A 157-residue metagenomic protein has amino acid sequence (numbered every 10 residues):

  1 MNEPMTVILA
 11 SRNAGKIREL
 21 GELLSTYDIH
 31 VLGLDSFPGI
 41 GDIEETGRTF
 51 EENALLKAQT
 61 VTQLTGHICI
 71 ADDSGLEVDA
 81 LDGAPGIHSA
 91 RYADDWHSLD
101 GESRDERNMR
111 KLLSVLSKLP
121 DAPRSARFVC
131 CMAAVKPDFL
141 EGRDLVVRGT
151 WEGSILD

Functional and structural regions predicted by a protein language model:
N2-I8, A14-G33, P38-D157: Anionic-ligand binding patches
